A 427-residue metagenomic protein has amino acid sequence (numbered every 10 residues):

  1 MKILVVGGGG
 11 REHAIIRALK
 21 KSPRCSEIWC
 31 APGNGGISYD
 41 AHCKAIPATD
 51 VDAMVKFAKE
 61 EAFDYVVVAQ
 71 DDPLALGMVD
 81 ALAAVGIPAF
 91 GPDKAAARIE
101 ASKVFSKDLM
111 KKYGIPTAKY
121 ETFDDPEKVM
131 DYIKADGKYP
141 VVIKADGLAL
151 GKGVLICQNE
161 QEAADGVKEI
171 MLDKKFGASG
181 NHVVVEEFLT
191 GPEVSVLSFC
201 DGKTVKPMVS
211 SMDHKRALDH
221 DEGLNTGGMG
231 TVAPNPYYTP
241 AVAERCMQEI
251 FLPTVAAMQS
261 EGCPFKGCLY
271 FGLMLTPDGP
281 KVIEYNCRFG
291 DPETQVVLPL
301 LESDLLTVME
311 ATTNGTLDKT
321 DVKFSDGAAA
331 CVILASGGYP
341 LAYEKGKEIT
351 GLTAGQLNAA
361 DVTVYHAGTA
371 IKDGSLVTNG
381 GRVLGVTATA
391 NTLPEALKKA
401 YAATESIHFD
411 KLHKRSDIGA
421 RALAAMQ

Functional and structural regions predicted by a protein language model:
M1-K94: ATP-binding N-terminal substructure of ATP-dependent carboxylate-amine bond-forming enzymes
L4-V5, E100-H182, P236-L252: Active-site nucleotide/adenylate-binding loops and adjacent lid/helix of ATP-dependent enzymes
K21, G36-S38, E60, F90 (+13 more regions): Solvent-exposed alpha-helices and their adjacent loops that cap or buttress functional pockets in soluble metabolic
V154-T294: Internal nucleotide-binding/catalytic subdomain
M247-L269, N286-A359: Active-site "cap" helix and flanking loop/linker of ATP-utilizing ligase/carboxylase catalytic domains
K345-G385: Generic long, charged, amphipathic alpha-helical segments
T369-D373, V377-Q427: Generic C-terminus detector
